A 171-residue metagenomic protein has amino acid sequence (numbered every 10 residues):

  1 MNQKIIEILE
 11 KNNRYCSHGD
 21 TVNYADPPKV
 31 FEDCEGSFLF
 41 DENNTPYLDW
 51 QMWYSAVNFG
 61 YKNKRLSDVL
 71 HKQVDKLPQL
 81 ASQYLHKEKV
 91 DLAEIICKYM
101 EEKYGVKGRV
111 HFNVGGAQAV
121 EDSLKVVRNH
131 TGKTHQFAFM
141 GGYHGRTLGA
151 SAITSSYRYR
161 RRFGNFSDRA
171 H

Functional and structural regions predicted by a protein language model:
M1-E35, V74-K76, I95: Active-site-adjacent loop/helix segments that line or gate small-molecule/cofactor pockets in enzymes
N2, P46-K133: Glycine-rich loop-to-alpha-helix module at the N-terminal edge of alpha/beta enzyme cores
P28-Q51: Active-site and channel-lining beta-strand-loop segments that bind or position nucleotide-derived/phosphorylated
F31-E32, E102-G105, N129-H130, R162-F166: Solvent-exposed alpha-helices and their adjacent loops that cap or buttress functional pockets in soluble metabolic
C34, Y143-H171: PLP-dependent aminotransferase-class I/II
G36-F38, R109, H135: Conserved beta-strand and immediately adjacent loop positions that scaffold enzyme active sites
V110, Q136, R169-H171: Conserved beta-strand scaffold positions in the cores of enzyme catalytic domains, especially in NTP/NDP-utilizing
R128-T147: Conserved PLP-anchoring active-site segment centered on the Schiff-base-forming lysine
